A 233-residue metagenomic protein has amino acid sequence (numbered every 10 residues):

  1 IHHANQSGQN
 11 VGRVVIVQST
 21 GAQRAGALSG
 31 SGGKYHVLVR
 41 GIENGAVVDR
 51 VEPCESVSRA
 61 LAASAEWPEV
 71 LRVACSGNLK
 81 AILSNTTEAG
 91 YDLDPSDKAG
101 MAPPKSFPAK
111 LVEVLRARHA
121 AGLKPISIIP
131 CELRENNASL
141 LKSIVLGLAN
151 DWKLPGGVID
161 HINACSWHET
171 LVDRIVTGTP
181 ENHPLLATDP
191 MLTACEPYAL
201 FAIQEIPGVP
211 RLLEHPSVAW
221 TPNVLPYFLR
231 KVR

Functional and structural regions predicted by a protein language model:
H2-R233: Substrate/ligand-engaging "lid" and interaction regions
